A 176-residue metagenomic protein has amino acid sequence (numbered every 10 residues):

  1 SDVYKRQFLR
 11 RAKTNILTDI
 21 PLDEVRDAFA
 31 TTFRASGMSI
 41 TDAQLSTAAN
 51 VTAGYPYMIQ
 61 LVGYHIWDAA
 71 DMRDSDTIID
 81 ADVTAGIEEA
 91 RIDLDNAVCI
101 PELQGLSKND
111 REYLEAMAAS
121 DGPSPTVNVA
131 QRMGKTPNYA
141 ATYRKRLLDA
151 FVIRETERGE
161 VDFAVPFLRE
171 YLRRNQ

Functional and structural regions predicted by a protein language model:
D2-Y4: Short, small-residue-biased leader/transition segments that mark boundaries at the very start of proteins
F8-K13: Short glycine-/polar-rich loops that comprise or flank the Walker A/P-loop and associated switch/sensor motifs
L17-Q44: Conserved small helical "lid"/interfacial subdomain of P-loop NTPases
D42, G54, Q60-P137: Winged-helix-like regulatory helical subdomains adjacent to P-loop NTPase cores
M133-A150: Short amphipathic alpha-helical interaction segments
L148-R158: A short, conserved structural fragment
G159-P166: Minor-groove-contacting beta-hairpin "wing" of winged helix-turn-helix DNA-binding domains
F167-Q176: Short, amphipathic alpha-helical interaction segments positioned at domain boundaries
